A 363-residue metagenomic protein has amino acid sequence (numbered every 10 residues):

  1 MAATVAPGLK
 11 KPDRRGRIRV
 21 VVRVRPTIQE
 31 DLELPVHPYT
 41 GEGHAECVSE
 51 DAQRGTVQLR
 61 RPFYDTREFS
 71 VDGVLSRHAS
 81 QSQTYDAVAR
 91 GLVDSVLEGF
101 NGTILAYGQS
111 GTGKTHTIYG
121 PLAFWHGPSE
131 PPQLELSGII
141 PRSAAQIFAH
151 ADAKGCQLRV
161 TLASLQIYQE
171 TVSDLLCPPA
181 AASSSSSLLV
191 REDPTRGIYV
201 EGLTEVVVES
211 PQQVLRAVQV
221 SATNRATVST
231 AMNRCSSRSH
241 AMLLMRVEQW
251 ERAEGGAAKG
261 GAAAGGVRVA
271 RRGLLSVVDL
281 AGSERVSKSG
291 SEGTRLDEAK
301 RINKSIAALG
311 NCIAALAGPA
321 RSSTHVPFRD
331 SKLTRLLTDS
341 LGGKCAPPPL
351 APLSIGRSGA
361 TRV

Functional and structural regions predicted by a protein language model:
M1-Q58: Long, basic/Gly/Ser/Thr-rich N-terminal segments that mediate initial subcellular attachment or targeting
A2-A3, D51-K344, P352, A360-R362: P-loop NTPase motor catalytic core
T27-I28, S354-G356: Acidic glycine-/aspartate-rich tracts in secreted/extracellular proteins
L32-E33, G359-V363: Short conserved micro-motifs at the rims of enzyme active sites and ligand-binding pockets
